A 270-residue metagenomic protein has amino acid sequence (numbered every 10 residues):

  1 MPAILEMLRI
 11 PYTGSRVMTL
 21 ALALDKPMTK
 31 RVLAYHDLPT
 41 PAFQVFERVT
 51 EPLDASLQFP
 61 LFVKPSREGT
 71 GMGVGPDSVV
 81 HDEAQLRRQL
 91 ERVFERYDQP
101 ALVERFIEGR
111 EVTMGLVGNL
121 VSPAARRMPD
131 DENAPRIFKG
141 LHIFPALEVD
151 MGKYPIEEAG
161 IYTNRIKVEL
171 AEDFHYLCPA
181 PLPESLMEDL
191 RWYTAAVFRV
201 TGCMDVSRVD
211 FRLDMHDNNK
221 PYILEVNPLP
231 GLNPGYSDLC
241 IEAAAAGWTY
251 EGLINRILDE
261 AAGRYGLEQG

Functional and structural regions predicted by a protein language model:
M1-L24, P39-A42: A short, GP-enriched loop/loop-strand-helix hinge that lies immediately N-terminal to, or at the N-terminal rim
I10, S66-E68, K167-E169, L229-L232: Short connector loops/turns at beta-strand edges and beta->alpha or beta->beta junctions
L20-T113, G118-P123, A134-F138: Active-site nucleotide/adenylate-binding loops and adjacent lid/helix of ATP-dependent enzymes
A34-D37, P181-G270: ATP-dependent carboxylate activation and anion-phosphoryl transfer catalytic cores that bind Mg-ATP to form
R48, N119, M151, D214-H216 (+1 more regions): Short coil/turn motifs at secondary-structure junctions
E83-W192, D217-Y222: Phosphate-binding site of ATP-dependent enzymes
